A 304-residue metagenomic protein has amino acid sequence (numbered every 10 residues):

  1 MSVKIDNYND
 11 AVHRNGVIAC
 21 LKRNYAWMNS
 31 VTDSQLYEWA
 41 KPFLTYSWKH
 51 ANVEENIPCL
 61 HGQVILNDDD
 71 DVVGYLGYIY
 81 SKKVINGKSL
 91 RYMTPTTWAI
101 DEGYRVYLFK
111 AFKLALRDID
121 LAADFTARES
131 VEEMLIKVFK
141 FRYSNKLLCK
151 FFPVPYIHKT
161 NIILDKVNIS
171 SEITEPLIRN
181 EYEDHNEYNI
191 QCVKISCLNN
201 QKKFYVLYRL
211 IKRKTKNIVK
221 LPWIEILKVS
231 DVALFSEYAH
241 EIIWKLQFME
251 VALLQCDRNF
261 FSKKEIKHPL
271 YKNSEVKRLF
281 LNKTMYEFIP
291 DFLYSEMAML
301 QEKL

Functional and structural regions predicted by a protein language model:
M1-H50, T94, K146-N186, P222 (+2 more regions): Short amphipathic alpha-helix that is part of the acyltransferase structural core
Y46-V64, D184-C197: A short helix-loop-beta-strand connector motif used in the catalytic cores of GNAT acetyltransferases and, in some
A51-V53, H61-G62, Y80-G87, V106-K113: Catalytic micro-motifs at enzyme active sites that drive phosphoryl/nucleotidyl and oxygen chemistry
V64, D71-Y80, K202-R213: Conserved beta-strand in the GNAT
N86-C149, I218-V276: Acyl-donor binding region in acyl/amide transferases
F141-K159, K277-Y286: Conserved catalytic-core motifs of GNAT/GCN5-like acyltransferases
V154-C256: Long, charge-rich C-terminal accessory regions
K272-L304: C-terminal functional modules
